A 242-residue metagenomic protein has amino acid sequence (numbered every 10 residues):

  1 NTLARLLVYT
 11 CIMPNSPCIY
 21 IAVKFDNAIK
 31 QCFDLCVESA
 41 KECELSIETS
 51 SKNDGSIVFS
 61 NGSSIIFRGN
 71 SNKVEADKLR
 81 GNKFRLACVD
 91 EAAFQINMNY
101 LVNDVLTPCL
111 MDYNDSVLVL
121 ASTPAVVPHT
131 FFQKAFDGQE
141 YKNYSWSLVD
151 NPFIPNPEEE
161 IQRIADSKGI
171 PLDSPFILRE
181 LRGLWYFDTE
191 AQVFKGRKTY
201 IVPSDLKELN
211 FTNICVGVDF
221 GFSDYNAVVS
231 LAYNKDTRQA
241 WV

Functional and structural regions predicted by a protein language model:
N1-N15: Walker A/P-loop NTP-binding motif
R5-Y9, D224-K235: Acidic, metal-ligating active-site segments
S16-A28: Conserved RecA-like ASCE P-loop NTPase motor core of nucleic-acid helicases/translocases
N27-R85: Inter-Walker segment of RecA-like/P-loop motor cores
E38, L86, F94-P171: ASCE P-loop NTPase helicase motor core
A87-V89, G217: Walker B beta-strand of ABC/ABC-like P-loop ATPase nucleotide-binding domains, specifically the conserved hydrophobic
P152-V218: ATPase catalytic-site recognition across NTP-hydrolyzing enzymes
N210, S230-V242: Nucleic-acid-processing active sites and adjacent nucleic-acid-binding tracks, predominantly divalent metal-dependent
